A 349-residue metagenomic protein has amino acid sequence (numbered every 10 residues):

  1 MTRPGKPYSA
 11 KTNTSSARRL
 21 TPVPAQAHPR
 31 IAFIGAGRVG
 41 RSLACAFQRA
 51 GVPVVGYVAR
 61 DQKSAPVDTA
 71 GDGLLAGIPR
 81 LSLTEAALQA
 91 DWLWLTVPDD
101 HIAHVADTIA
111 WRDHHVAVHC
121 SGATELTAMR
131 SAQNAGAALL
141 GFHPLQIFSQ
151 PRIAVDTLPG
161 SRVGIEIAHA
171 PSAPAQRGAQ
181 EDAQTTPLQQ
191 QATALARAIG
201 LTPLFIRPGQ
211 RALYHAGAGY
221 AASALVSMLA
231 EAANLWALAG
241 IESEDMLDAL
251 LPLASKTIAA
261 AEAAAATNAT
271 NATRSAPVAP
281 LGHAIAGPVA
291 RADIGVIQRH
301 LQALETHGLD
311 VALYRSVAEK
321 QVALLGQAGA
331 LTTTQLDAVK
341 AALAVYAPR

Functional and structural regions predicted by a protein language model:
T2-E85: NAD(P)+-binding Rossmann beta1-loop-alpha1 motif at the extreme N-terminus of oxidoreductases
H28-R30, H114, G160: Phosphate-coordination loops involved in phosphoryl transfer and adenosine-cofactor binding
R41, C45, R49, D107 (+2 more regions): Short, well-ordered alpha-helices that flank and scaffold nucleotide-derived cofactor binding pockets
L43, P66-L75, I153-N268, A272-P277: Internal alpha-helical scaffold of NAD(P)-dependent oxidoreductase catalytic cores
D72-A154, A179: Rossmann-like NAD(P)(H) cofactor-binding subdomain of soluble oxidoreductases
Q146, L331-R349: Short, basic/aromatic-enriched C-terminal tail that caps enzymatic domains
E262-N268, R274-T334: Interdomain hinge/lid region at the active-site interface of Rossmann-like NAD(P)-dependent oxidoreductases
